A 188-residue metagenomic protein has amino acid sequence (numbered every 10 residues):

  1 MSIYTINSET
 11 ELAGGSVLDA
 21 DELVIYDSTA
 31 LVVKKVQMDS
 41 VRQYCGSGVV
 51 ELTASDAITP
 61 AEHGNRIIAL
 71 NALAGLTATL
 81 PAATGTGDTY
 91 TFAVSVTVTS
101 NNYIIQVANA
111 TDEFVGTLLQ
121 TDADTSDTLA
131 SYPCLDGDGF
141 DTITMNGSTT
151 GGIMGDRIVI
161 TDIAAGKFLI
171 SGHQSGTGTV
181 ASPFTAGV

Functional and structural regions predicted by a protein language model:
S2-Y4, D19, S28, R42-C134 (+1 more regions): Exposed extracellular interaction/assembly regions and N-terminal maturation sites
S8-V17: Disulfide-braced loops of extracellular cysteine-rich modules
G14, I58-T59, T150: Short secondary-structure boundary/capping segments
L23-I25: Small-residue hinge/turn detector
V32-K34: Parallel beta-helix/beta-solenoid repeats that form elongated, surface-exposed shafts/blades used for receptor binding
T128-D156: Structured beta-strand segments within beta-sheet-rich domains
